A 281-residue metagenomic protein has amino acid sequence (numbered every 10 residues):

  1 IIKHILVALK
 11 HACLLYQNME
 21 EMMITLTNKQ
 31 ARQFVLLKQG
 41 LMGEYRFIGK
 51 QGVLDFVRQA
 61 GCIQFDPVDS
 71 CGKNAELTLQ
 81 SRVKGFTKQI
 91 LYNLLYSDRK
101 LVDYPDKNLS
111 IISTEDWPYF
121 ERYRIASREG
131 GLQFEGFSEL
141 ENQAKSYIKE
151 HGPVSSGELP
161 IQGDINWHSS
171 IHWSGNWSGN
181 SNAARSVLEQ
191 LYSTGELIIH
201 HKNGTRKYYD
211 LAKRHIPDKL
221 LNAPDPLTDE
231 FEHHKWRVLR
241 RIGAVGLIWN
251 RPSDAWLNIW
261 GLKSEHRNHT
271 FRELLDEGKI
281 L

Functional and structural regions predicted by a protein language model:
M19-L281: Long, low-complexity intrinsically disordered regions
